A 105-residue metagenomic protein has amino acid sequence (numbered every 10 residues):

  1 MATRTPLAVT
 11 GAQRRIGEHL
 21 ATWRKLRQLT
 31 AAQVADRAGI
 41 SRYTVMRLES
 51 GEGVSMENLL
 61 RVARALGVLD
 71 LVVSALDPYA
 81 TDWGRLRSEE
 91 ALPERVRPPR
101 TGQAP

Functional and structural regions predicted by a protein language model:
A2-L26: A short, Lys/Arg-rich alpha-helix, primarily the initiator
L20, A31, R42, M56-L59: Helix-turn-helix DNA-binding elements, focusing on the entry/boundary residues of the two helices that contact DNA
W23, R37, L48, A75: Residues in the recognition helix of alpha-helical DNA-binding motifs
Q28-M46: Short alpha-helical DNA-recognition segment
G51-R64: Short, basic-rich loop-to-helix N-cap that marks the start of a DNA-contacting helix
V73-P105: Short, charged recognition helix plus adjacent turn of helix-turn-helix-like nucleic-acid-binding domains
